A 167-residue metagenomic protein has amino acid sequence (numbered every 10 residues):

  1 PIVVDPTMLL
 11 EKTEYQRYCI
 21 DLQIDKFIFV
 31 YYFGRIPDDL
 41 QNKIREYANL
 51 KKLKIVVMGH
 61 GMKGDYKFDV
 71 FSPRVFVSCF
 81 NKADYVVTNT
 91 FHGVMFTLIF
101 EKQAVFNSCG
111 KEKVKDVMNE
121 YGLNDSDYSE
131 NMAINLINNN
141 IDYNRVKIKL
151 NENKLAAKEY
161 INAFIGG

Functional and structural regions predicted by a protein language model:
P1-G167: Active-site anion-handling motifs in enzyme catalytic cores
